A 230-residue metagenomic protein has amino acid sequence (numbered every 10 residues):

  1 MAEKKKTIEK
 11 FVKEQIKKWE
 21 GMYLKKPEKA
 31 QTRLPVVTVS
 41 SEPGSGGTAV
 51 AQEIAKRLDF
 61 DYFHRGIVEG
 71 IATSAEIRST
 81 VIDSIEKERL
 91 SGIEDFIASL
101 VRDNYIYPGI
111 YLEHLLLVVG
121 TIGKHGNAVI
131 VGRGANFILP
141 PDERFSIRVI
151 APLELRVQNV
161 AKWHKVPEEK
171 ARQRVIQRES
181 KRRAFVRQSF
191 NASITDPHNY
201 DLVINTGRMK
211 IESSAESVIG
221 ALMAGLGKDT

Functional and structural regions predicted by a protein language model:
M1-L34: Extreme N-terminal, non-catalytic leader segments that precede Walker-type/kinase nucleotide-binding cores
E3, A72-N127: ATP-dependent small-molecule kinase phosphotransfer cores that center on conserved nucleotide phosphate-binding segments
T32-V37, G126: Pre-Walker A (Motif I) flank of P-loop NTPase domains
T38-A55: Glycine-rich phosphate-binding P-loop
D61-T73: Short beta-strand-centered segment that lines the nucleotide-binding/catalytic pocket of NTP-utilizing
G92, P167-I211: Small-molecule kinase domains that catalyze NTP-dependent phosphoryl transfer to phosphate-bearing small molecules
D142-K162, E168-I176: Conserved phosphate-donor/acceptor-positioning beta-strand/loop module used by diverse small-molecule
